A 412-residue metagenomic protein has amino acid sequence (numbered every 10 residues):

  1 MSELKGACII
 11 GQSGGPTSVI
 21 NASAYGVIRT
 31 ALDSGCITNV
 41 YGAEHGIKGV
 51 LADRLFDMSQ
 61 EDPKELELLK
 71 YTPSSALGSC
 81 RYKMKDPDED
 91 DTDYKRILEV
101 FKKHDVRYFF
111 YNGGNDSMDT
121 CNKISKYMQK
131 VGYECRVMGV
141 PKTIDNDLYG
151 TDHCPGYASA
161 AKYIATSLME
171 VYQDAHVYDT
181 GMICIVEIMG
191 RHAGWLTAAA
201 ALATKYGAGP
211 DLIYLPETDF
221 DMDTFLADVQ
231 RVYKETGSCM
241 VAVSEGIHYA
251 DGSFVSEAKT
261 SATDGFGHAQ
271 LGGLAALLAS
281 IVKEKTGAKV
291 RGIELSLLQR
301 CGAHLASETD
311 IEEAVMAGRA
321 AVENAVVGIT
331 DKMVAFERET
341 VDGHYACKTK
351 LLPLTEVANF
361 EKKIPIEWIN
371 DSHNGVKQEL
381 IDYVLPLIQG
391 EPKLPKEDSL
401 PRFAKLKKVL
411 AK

Functional and structural regions predicted by a protein language model:
M1-S2, D53-R107, D116-S117, P155-G156 (+1 more regions): Glycine-rich oxoanion-binding loops at beta->alpha junctions
S2-R54: N-terminal phosphate-binding or glycine-rich loops at protein starts, especially the Walker A/P-loop of NTPases
L4-I10, L69-K83, K142-D152, D179-M182 (+1 more regions): Gly-rich Lys/Arg/Thr-decorated short loops/hinges at beta-loop-alpha junctions or inter-strand turns that position
S13-G15, A43-K48, R81-Y82, G114-N115 (+6 more regions): Short, ordered loop/turn segments at secondary-structure junctions
T17-V27, V50-L51, D93-K95, N115-K123 (+5 more regions): Short glycine/serine/threonine-rich phosphate/pyrophosphate-binding segments that cradle anionic phosphate groups
V100, Y108-G113, D119-E134, M138 (+1 more regions): Accessory alpha-helical/coil subdomains and C-terminal extensions that flank or cap enzyme catalytic cores
E257-K412: C-terminal non-catalytic interaction/assembly regions of soluble proteins
